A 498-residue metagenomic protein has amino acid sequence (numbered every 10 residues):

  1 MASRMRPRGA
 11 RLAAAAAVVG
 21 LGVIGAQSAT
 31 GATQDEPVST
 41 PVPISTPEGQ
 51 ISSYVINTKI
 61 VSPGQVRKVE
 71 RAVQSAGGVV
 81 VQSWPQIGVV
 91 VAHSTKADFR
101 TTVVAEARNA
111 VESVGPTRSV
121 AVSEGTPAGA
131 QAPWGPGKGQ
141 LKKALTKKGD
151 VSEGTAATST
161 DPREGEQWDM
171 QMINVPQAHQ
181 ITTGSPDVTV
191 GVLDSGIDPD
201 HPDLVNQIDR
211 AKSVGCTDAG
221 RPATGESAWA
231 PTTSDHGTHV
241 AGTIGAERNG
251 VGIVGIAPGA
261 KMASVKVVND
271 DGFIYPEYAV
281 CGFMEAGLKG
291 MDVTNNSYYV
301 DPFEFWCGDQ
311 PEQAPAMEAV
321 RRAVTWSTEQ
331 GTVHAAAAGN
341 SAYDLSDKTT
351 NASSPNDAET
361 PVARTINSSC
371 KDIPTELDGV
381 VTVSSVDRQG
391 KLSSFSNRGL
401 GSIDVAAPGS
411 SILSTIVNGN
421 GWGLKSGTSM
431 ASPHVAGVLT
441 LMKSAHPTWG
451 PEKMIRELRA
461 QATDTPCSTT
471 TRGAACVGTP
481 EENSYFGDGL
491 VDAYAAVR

Functional and structural regions predicted by a protein language model:
M1-A32: Secretory targeting and sorting signals
A32-E36, T40-P47, V81, V120 (+2 more regions): C-terminal subdomain of the subtilisin-like protease fold in secreted/lumenal serine endopeptidases
D35-P37, V42-I44, I60-P63, R67-G165: Autoinhibitory propeptides
N109-V111, S185-T189, P258-A263, L288-T294 (+4 more regions): Loop/turn elements at helix/coil->beta-strand transitions in domains of secreted/extracellular proteins
K148-G259, C281, G287-P315, S346-T349 (+2 more regions): Active-site core segment of subtilase-fold serine proteases
P186-T189, L193, P222-K266, Y275 (+6 more regions): Active-site alpha-helical elements of protease catalytic centers
V267-P374, N418-P433, E482: Substrate-binding/access-modulating region of protease and related hydrolase catalytic domains
D357-S444, T448, R456, L490-R498: Extracellular S/T/G-rich loop segment that most often corresponds to the catalytic His/Ser-adjacent loop
